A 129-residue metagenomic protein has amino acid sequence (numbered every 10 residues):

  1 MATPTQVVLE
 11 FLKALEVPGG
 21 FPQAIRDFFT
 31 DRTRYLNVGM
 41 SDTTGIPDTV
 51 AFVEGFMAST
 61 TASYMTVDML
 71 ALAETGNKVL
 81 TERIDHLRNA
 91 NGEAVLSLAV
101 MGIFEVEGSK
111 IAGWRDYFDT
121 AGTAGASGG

Functional and structural regions predicted by a protein language model:
A2-F28: Short acidic-aromatic low-complexity motifs
P22-N77: A solvent-exposed, acidic/Ser-Thr-rich amphipathic alpha-helical stretch
V53, T66-L72, I84-D85, A99-E105: Hydrophobic/aromatic beta-strand elements that line small-molecule binding cavities or substrate pockets in beta-rich
S59-A62, L87-V95: Short, cysteine-centered beta-strand-loop-beta hairpins and adjacent loop/turn segments enriched in charged/polar
A71-V79, E105-A112: A short, structured loop/turn motif at beta-sheet edges
V79-R88: Short, well-ordered beta-strand segments in beta-rich or mixed alpha/beta enzyme and ligand-binding folds
A99-G125: Short beta-strand edge/turn micro-motifs at domain boundaries
